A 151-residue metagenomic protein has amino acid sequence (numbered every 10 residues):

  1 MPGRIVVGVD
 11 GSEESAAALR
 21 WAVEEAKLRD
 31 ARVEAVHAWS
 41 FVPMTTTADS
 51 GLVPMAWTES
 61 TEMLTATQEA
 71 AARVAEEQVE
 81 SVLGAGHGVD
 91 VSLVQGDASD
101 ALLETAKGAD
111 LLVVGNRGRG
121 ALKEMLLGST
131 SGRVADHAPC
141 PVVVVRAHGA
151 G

Functional and structural regions predicted by a protein language model:
M1-R4, E14, P43, E80-L112 (+1 more regions): Structural beta-alpha unit
P2-W57, T105, A150: Small/aliphatic-rich secondary-structure junction motif
A22, Q78, L102, V134: Aromatic/hydrophobic pocket-lining residues that form π-stacking "cages" and hydrophobic walls in ligand
R29-R32, H87, L111, C140: Short glycine/serine/threonine/alanine-rich loop segments
E34-V36, D90-V94, V143: General small-molecule cofactor/ligand-binding pocket signal
P54-R73: A short acidic, glycine-rich active-site loop that binds or catalyzes chemistry on phosphate/adenosine moieties
T105-G151: Gly/Ser-rich helix-loop-strand patches that form or flank binding pockets for ribonucleotide-derived cofactors
